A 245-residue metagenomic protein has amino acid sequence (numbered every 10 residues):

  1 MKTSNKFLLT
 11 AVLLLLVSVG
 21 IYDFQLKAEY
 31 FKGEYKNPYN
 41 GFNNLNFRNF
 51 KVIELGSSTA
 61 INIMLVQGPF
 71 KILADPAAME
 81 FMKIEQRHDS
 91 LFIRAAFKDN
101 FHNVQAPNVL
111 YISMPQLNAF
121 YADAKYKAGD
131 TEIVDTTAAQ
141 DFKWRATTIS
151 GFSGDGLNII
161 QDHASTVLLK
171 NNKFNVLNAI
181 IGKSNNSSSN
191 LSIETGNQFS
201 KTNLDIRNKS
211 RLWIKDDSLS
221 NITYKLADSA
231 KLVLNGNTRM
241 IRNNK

Functional and structural regions predicted by a protein language model:
M1-D162, T166-K170, N186, E194 (+2 more regions): Intrinsically disordered, low-complexity terminal regions
F199: P-loop NTPase nucleotide-binding/switch module
